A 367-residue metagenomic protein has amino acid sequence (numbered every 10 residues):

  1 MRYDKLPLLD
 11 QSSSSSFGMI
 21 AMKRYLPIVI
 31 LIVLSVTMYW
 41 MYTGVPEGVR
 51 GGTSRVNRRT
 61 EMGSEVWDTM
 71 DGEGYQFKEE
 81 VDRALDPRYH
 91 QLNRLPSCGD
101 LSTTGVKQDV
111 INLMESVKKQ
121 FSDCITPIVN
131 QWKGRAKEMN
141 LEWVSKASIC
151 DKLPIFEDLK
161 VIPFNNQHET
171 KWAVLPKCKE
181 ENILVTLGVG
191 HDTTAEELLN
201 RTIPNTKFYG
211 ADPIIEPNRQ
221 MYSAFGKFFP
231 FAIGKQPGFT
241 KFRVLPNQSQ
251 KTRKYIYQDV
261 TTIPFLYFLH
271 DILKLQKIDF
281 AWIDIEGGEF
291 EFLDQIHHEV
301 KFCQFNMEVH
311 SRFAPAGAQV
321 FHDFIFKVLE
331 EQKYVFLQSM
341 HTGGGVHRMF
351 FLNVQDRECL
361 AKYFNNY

Functional and structural regions predicted by a protein language model:
R2-Y367: Phosphate/nucleotide-binding beta-alpha loop and adjacent structural elements of enzyme active sites
